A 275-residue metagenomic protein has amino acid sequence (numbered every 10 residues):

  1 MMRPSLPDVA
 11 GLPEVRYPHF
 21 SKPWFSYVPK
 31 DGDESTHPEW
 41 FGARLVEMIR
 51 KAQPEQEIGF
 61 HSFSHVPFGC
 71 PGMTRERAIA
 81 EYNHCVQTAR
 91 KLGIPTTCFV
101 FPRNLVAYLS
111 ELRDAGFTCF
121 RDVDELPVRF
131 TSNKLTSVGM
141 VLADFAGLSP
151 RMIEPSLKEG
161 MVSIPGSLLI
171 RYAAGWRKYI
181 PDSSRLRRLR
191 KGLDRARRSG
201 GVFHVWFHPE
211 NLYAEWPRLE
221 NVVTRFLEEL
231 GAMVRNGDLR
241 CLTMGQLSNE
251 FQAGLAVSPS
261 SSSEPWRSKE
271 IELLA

Functional and structural regions predicted by a protein language model:
M1-V162, S183-V205, Y213-A275: Catalytic alpha-helical scaffold of carbohydrate-active enzymes acting on polysaccharides/glycoconjugates
M161-K178, H208-N211: Active-site clefts of carbohydrate-active enzymes
